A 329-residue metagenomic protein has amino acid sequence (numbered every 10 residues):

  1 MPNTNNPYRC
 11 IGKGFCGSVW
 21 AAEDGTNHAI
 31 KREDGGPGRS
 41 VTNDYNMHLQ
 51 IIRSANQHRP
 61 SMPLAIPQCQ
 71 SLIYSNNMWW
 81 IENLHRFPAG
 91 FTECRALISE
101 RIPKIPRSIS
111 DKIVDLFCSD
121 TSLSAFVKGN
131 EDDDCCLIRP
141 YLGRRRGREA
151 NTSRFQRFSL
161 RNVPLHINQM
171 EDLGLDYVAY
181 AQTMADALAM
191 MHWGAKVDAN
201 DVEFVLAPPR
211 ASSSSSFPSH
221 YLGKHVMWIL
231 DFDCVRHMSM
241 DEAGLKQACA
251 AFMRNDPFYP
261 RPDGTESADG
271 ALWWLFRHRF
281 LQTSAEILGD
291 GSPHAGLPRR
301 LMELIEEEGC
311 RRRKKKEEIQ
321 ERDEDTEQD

Functional and structural regions predicted by a protein language model:
M1-R9: Conserved N-terminal boundary motif of the eukaryotic protein kinase catalytic domain
R9-N77, E82-F87, L97: ATP-binding glycine-rich loop module of kinase domains
T26-N27, D34-P37, P103-K104, P209 (+1 more regions): Conserved beta-strand elements of beta-rich interaction domains across eukaryotes, especially beta-propellers
S40-N43, D176-T183: Short amphipathic alpha-helical segments
N43-Q50, Q57-S61, A65, C69 (+7 more regions): N-terminal targeting/trafficking signals and adjacent low-complexity tails
S61-V178, S213-H220, K224-L245: Conserved structural core of kinase catalytic domains
G174, W193-H278, T283, E327: Catalytic activation segment of kinase domains across protein kinase-like and atypical kinase folds
Y180-H192: Short, hydrophobic/amphipathic alpha-helical packing segments that form internal helix faces or helix-helix interfaces
